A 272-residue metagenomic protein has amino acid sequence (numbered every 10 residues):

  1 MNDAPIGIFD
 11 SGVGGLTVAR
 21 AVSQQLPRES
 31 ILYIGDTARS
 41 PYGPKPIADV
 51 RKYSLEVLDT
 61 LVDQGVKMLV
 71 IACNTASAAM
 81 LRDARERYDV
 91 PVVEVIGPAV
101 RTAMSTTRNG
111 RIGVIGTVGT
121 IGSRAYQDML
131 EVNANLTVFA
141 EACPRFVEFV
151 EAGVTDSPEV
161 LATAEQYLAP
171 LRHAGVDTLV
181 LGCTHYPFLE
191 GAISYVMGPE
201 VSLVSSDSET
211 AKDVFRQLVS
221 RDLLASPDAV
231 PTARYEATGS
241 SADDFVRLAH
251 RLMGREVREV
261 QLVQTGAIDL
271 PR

Functional and structural regions predicted by a protein language model:
M1-R272: Non-catalytic structural scaffold of enzyme domains
